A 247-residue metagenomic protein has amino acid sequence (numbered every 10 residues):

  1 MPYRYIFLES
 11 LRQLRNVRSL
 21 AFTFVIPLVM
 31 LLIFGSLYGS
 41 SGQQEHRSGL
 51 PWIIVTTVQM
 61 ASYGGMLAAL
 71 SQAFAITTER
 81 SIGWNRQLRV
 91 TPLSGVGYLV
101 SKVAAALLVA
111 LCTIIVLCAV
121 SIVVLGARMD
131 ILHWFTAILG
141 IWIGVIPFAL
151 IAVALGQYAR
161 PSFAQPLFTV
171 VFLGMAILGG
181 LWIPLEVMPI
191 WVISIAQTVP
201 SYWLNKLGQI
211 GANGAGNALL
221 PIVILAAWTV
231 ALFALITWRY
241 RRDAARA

Functional and structural regions predicted by a protein language model:
M1-L8, L181-I222: Short hydrophobic, aromatic-rich alpha-helical segments embedded in or entering the lipid bilayer of multi-pass
Y5-I82, A110, I114, G126 (+2 more regions): Transmembrane helix-boundary elements of multi-pass transport/secretion proteins, especially ABC-type permease modules
I33-S41, G156-T198, Y202: Transmembrane helix segments
G35-S36, I122, G126, V153-Q157 (+5 more regions): Transmembrane helix-loop junction
A69-Q72, R80-W84, L107, L150 (+5 more regions): Hydrophobic alpha-helical segments typical of transmembrane helices and their membrane-interface/capping positions
A75-L107: Helix-loop-helix units of permease transmembrane domains in multi-pass membrane transporters, especially ABC
G95-L173, A218-A226, V230-I236: Alpha-helical transmembrane segments and their short interhelical loops
